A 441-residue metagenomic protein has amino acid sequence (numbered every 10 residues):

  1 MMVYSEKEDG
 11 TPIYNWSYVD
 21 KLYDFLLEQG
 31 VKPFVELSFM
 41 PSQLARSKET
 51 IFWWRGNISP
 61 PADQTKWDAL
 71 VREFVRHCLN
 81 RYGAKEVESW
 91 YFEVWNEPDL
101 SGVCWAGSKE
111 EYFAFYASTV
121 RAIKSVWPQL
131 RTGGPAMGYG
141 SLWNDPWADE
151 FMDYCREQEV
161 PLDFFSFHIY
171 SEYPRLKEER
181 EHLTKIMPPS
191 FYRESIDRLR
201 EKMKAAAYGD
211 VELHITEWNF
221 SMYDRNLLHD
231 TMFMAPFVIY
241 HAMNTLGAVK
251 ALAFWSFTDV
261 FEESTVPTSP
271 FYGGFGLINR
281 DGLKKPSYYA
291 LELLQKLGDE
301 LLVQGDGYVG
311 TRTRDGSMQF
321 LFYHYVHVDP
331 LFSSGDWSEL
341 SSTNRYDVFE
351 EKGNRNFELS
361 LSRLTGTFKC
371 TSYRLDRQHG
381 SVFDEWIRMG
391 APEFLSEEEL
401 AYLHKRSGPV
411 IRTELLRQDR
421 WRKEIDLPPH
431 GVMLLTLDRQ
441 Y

Functional and structural regions predicted by a protein language model:
M1-R76, G83, E93, D99 (+2 more regions): N-terminal substrate-binding region of glycoside hydrolase catalytic domains
M2-W16, W53-D68, N96-F113, P135-L142 (+4 more regions): The substrate-binding groove and active-site-proximal loops of carbohydrate-active enzymes, especially glycoside
K21-K32, H77-E86, M152-P161, A205-A207: Acidic (Asp/Glu)-rich catalytic clusters
F39-P41, N96-L100, A136-G140, S171 (+2 more regions): Active-site-proximal loop/turn and secondary-structure-junction residues that shape catalytic pockets, frequently
K109-L252, P270: Noncatalytic carbohydrate-binding groove/subsite architecture in carbohydrate-active enzymes
I215, N219-S342, D376: Aromatic/acidic polysaccharide-binding cleft in carbohydrate-active enzymes
D306-R388, E424, P429-T436: Carbohydrate-binding surface patches
E393-Y441: C-terminal beta-strand-rich structural cap/linker in extracellular carbohydrate-active enzymes
